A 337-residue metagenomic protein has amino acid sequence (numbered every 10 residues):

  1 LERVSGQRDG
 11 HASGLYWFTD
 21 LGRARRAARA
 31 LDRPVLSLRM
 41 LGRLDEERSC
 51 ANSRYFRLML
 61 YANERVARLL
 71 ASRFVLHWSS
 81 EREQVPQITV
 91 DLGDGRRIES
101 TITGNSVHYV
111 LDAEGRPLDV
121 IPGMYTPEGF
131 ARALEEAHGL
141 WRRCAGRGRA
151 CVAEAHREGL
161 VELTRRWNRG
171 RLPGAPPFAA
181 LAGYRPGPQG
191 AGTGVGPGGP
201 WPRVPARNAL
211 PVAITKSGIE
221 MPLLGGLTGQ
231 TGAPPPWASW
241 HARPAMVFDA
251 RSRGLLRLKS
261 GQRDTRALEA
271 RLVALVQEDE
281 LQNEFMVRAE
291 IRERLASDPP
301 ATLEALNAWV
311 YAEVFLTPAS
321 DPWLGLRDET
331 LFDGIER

Functional and structural regions predicted by a protein language model:
L1-L31: N-terminal leader/targeting and pre-domain segments
G6, G10-S13, R82-T103, P127-R132 (+5 more regions): Beta-propeller folds
R8-L15, C50-M59: The substrate-binding groove and active-site-proximal loops of carbohydrate-active enzymes, especially glycoside
F18-A30, Y55-D119, P127, A131-A137 (+5 more regions): Thioredoxin-like thiol-disulfide oxidoreductase module
L31-R48, L76: Short active-site neighborhood of thiol/selenol oxidoreductases, capturing the structured segment around
R54, A62-N63, G146-C151: Long amphipathic alpha-helical scaffold regions
G148-R337: Long, charged, low-complexity terminal extensions
